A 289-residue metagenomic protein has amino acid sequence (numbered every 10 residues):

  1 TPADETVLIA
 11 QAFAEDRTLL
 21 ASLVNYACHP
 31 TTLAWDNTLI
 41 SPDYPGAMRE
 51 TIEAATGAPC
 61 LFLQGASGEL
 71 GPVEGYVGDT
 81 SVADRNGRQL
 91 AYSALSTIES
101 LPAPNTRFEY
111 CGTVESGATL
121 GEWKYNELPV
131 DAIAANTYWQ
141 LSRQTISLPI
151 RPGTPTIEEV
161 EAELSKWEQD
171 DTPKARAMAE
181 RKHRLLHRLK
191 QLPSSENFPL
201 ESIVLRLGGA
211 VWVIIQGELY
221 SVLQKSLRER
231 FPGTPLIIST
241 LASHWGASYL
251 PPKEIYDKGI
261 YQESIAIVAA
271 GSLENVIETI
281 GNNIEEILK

Functional and structural regions predicted by a protein language model:
T1-K289: Non-catalytic substrate/cofactor recognition surfaces at enzyme active-site rims
